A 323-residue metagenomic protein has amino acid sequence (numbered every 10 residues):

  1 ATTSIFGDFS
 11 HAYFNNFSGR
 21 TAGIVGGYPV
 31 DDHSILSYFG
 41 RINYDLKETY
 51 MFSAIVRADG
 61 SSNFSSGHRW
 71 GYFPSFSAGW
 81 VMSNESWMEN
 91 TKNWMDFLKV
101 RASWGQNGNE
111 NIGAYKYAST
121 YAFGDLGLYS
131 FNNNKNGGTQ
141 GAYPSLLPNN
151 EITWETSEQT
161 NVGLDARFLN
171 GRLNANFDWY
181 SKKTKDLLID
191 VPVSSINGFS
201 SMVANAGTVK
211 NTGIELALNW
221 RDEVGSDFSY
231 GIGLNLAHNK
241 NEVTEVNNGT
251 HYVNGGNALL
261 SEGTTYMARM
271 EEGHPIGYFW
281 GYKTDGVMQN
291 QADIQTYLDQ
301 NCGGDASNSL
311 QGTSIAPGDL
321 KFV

Functional and structural regions predicted by a protein language model:
A1-H274: Extracellular/periplasmic, surface-exposed regions of secreted and cell-surface proteins
Q106, Q140, Q159, Q289-Q291 (+3 more regions): Residue-identity detector for glutamine
V209, I214, A268-M270, T284 (+3 more regions): Surface-exposed, low-hydrophobicity segments enriched in Gly/Pro/acidic/Ser residues that characterize the mature
N235, Y278-N290, T296-D299, F322: Exposed, low-structure sequence patches enriched in small/polar residues
V246-G256, G286-G304: Internal, charge-rich low-complexity segments
E272-P275, N290, I315: Intrinsically disordered, low-complexity regions enriched in Ser/Pro/Gly/Gln/His and often acidic
G273, W280, D293, G304-N308: Long, low-complexity segments enriched in small/aliphatic residues
T296-F322: Long, low-complexity, polar/charged, intrinsically disordered or flexibly structured peripheral segments
